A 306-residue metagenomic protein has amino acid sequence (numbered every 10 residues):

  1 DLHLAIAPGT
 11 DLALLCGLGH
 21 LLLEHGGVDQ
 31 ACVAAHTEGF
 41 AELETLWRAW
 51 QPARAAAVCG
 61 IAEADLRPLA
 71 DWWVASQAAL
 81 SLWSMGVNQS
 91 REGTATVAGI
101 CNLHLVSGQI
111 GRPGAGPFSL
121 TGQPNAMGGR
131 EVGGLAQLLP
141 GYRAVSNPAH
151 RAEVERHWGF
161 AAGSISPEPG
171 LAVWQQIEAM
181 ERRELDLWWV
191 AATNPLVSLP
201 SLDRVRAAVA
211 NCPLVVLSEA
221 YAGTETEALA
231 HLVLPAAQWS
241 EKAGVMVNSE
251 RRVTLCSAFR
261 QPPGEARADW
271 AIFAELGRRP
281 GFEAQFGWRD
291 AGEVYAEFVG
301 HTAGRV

Functional and structural regions predicted by a protein language model:
D1-N125, G129-V132, N147-V306: Cofactor-pocket helix-loop regions in the catalytic cores of large enzyme subunits
L135: Cofactor-binding active-site loop characterized by glycine-rich and histidine/acidic residues
